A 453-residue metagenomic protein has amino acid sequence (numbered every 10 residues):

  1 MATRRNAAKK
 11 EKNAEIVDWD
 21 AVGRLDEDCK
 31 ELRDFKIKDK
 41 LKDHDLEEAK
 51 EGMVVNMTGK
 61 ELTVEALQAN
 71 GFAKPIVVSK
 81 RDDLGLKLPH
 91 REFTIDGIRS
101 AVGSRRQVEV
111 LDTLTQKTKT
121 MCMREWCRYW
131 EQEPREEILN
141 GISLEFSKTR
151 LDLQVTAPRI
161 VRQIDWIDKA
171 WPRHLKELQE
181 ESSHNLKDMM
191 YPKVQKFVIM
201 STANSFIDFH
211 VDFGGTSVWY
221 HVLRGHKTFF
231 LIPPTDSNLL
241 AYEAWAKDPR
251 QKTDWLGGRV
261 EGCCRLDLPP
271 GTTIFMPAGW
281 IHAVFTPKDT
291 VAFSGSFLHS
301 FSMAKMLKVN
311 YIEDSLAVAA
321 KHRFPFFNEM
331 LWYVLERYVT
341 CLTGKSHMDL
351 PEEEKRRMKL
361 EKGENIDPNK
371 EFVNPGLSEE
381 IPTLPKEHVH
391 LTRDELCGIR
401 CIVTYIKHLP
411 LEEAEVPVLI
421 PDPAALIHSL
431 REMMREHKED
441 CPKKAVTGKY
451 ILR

Functional and structural regions predicted by a protein language model:
M1-T273, F285-R453: N-terminal accessory scaffold of Fe(II)-dependent oxygenases
W280-H282: Short, charged beta-turn/beta-strand-edge "cap" motif at the junction between a beta-strand and an adjacent loop
